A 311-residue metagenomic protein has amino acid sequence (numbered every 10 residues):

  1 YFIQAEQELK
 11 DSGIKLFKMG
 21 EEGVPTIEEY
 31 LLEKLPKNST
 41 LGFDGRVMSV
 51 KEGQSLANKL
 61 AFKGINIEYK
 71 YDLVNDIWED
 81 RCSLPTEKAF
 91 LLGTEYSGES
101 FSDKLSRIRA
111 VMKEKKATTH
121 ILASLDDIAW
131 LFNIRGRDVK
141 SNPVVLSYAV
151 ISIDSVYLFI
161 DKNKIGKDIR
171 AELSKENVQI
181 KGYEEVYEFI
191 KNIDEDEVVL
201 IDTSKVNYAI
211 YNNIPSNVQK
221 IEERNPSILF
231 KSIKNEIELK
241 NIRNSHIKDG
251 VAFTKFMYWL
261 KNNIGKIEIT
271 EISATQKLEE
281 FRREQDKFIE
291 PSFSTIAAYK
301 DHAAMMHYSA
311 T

Functional and structural regions predicted by a protein language model:
Y1-T311: Active-site neighborhoods and metal-handling regions in enzymes and metal-associated proteins
